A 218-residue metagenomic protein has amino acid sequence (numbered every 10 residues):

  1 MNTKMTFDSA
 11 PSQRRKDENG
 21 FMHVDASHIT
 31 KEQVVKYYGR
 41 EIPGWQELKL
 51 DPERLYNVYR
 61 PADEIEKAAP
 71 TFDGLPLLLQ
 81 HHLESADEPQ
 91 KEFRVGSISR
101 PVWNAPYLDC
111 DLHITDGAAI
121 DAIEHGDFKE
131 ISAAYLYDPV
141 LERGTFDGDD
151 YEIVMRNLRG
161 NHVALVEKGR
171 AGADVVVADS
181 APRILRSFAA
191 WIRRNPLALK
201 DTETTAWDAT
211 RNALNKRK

Functional and structural regions predicted by a protein language model:
M1-P196: Signature of dsDNA virion morphogenesis modules
L185-R193, L197, E203-R217: Short linear clamp-binding motif
